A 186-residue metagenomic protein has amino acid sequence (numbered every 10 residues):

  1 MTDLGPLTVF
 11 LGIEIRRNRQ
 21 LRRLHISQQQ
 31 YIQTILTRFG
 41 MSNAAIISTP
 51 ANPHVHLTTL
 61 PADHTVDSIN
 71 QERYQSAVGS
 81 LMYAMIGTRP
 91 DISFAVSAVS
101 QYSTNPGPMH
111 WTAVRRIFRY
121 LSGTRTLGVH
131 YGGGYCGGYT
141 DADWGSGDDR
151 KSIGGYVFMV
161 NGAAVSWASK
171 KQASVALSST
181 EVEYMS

Functional and structural regions predicted by a protein language model:
M1-D3: A common structural junction motif
P6-L24: Short, conserved secondary-structure transition motifs
L21-R22, S27, Y31-S186: Divalent metal-binding acidic/histidine catalytic loops
